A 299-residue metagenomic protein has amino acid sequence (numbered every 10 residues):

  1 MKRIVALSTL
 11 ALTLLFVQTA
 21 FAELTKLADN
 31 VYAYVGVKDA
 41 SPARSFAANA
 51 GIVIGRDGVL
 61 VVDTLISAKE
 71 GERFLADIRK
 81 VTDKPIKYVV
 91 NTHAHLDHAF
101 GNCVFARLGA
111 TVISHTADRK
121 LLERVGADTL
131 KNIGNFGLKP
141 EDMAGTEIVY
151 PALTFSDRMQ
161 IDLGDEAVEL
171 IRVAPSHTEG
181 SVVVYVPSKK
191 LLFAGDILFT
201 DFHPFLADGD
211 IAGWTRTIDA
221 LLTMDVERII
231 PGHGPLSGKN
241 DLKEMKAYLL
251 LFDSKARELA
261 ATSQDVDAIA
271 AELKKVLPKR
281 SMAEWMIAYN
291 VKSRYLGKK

Functional and structural regions predicted by a protein language model:
M1-T9: Bacterial N-terminal signal peptides that target proteins for export
S8-V17: Bacterial N-terminal signal peptides
F16, T223-D225, L236-K299: Accessory terminal helices/loops
K26-D77, V184-A194: Conserved beta-strand hairpin/beta-sheet module of binuclear metal-dependent hydrolase folds, prominently
N30, V53, D63, I78 (+10 more regions): Divalent metal-coordination and catalytic microenvironments
Y34-A48, L122-R124, T129-K131, D201-D210: Acidic/histidine-rich helix-loop elements that form or flank divalent-metal/phosphate-binding sites at the catalytic
G58-L60, I66-A68, Q160-D162, A167-L251 (+1 more regions): Metallo-beta-lactamase
A76-Q160: Active-site HxH/HxHxD metal-binding segment of metal-dependent hydrolases
